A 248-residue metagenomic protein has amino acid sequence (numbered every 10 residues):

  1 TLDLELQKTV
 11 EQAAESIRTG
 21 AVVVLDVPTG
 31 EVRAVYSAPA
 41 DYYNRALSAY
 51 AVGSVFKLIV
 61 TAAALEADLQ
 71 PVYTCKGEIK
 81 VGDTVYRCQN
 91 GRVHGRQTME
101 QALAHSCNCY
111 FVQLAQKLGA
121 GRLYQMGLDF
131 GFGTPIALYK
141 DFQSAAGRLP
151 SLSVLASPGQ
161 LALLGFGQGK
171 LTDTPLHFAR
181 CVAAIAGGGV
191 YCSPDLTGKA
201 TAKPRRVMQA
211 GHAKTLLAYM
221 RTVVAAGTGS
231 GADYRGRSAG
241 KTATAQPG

Functional and structural regions predicted by a protein language model:
T1-A21, T29, A40-D41: Extracytoplasmic/periplasmic proteins that interact with beta-lactams or build/remodel peptidoglycan
G20-S48, G53, A62-G248: Beta-lactam-recognizing serine transpeptidase/beta-lactamase-like catalytic domain environment
